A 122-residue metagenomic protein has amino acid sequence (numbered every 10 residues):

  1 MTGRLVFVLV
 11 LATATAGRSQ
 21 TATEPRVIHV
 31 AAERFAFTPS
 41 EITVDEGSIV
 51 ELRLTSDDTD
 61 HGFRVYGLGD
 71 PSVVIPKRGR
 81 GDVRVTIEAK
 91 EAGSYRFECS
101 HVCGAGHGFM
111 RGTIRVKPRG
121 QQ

Functional and structural regions predicted by a protein language model:
R4-A14: Bacterial N-terminal signal peptides
G17-Q122: Extracytoplasmic copper-binding redox domains, predominantly the cupredoxin/blue-copper superfamily
